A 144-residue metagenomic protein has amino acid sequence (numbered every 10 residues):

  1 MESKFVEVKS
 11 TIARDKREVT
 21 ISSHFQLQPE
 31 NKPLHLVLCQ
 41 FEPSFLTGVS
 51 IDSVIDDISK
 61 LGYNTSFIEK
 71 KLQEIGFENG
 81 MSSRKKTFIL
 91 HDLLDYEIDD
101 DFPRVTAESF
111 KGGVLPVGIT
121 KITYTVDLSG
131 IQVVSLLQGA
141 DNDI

Functional and structural regions predicted by a protein language model:
M1, I12-I144: Nucleic-acid endonuclease domains
E2-V6: Active-site beta-strand-loop-beta-strand hairpin of nuclease catalytic cores that positions key catalytic residues
K9: Activation of the activation-loop gatekeeper triad in protein kinase-fold domains
